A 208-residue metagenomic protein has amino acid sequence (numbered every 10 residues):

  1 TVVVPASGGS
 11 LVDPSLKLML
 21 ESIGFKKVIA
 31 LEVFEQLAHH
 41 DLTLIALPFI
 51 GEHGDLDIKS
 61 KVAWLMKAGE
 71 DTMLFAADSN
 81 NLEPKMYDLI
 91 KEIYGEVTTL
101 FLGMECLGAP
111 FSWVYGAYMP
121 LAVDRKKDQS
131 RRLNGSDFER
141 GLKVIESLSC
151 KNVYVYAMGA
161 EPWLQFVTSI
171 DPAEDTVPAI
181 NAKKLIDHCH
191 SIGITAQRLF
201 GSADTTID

Functional and structural regions predicted by a protein language model:
T1, E32-V33, A157-M158, I194-T205: Acidic carboxylate-rich catalytic motifs and surrounding loops in phosphoryl-/glycosyl-chemistry enzymes
T1-Q36: Active-site HxH/HxHxD metal-binding segment of metal-dependent hydrolases
V3, I29, I45, T99-F101 (+2 more regions): Hydrophobic/aromatic beta-strand patches that form the interior of the parallel beta-sheet core in alpha/beta enzyme
G9-S10, P84-G193: Cap/insert and terminal regions of metallo-dependent hydrolase folds
M19, I45, T168-I170: Short low-complexity, flexible loop/linker segments enriched in glycine and/or proline with clustered acidic
I23-K27, H40-L42, I192-T195: A short helix-to-beta-strand connector/capping loop
L31-P110, S202-D208: Core dinuclear metal-dependent hydrolase active-site scaffold
F75, K184-D208: A hydrophobic alpha-helix/topogenic segment detector that preferentially activates on transmembrane helices
